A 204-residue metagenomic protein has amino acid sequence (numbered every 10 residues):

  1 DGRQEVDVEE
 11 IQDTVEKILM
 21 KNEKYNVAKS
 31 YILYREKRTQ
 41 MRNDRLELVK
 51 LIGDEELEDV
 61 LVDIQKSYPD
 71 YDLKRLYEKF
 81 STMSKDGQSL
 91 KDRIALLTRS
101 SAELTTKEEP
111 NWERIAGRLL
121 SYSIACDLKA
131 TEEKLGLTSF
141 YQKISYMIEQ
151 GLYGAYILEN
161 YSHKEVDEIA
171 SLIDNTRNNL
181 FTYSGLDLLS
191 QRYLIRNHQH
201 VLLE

Functional and structural regions predicted by a protein language model:
D1-E204: Extended catalytic cores of very large enzyme megasubunits
